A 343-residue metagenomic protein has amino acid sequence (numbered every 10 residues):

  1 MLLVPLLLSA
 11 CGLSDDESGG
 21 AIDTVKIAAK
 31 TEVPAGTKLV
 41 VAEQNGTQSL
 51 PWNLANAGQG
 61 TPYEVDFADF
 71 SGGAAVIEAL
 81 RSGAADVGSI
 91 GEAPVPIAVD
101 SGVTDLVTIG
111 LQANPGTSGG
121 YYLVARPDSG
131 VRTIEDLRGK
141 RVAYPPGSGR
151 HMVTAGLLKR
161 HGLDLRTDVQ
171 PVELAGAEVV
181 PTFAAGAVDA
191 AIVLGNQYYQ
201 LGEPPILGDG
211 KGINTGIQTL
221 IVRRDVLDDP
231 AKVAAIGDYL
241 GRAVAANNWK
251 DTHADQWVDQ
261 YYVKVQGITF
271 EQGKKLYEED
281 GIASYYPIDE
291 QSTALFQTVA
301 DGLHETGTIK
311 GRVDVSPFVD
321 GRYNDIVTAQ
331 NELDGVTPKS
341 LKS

Functional and structural regions predicted by a protein language model:
M1-L2: N-terminal export leaders
L6-A10: C-terminal motif of bacterial Sec signal peptides marking the signal peptidase cleavage site
G12-D15: Bacterial signal peptide processing site
S18-D164, V172, D209-N214: Short, glycine-/small- and polar/acidic-enriched structural segments that line small-molecule recognition paths
S89-G102, A155, A185-P205, L295 (+1 more regions): A ligand-binding cleft/hinge motif common to bilobed small-molecule-binding domains
A93, P171, A177-Q266: Pocket-lining segment of extracytoplasmic ligand-binding domains
P230-K310: Secondary-structure end/capping motifs
D301-S343: Conserved C-terminal helix/tail region of periplasmic/extracytoplasmic solute-binding proteins
